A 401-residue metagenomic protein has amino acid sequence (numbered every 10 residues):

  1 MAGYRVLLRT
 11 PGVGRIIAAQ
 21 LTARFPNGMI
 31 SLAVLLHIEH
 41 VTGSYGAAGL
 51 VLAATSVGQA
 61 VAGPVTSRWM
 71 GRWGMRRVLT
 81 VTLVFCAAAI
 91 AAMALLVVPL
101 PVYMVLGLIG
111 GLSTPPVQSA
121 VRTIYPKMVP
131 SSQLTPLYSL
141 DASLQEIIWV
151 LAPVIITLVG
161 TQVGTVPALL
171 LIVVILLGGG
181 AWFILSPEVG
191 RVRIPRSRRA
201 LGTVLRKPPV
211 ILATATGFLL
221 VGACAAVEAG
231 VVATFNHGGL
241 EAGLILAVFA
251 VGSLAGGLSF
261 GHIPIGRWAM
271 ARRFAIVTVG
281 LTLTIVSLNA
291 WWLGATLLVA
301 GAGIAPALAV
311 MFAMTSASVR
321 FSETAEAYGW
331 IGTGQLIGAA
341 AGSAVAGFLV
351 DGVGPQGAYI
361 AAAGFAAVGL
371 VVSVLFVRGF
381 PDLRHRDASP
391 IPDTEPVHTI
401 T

Functional and structural regions predicted by a protein language model:
A2-G58, V204-F249: Helix-loop boundary and gating motifs at the non-cytosolic
L21, L100-P116, F218, L293-P306: Hydrophobic core of transmembrane alpha-helices in multi-pass small-molecule transporters, especially MFS/SLC-type
V34, P115-V129, P306-V319: Intracellular juxtamembrane helix-capping segments at the cytosolic ends of symmetry-related transmembrane helices
V61-M75, G160, A255-A269, V350: Helix-to-loop junctions at the C-terminal end of transmembrane segments in multipass secondary transporters
V84-V98, V277-N289: C-terminal ends and interior cores of transmembrane alpha-helices in multi-pass membrane transporters/permeases
G107-I147: Cytoplasmic helix-loop-helix junction between adjacent transmembrane helices in 12-TM secondary transporters
A269-M311: C-terminal transmembrane helical hairpin of 12-TM major facilitator-type secondary transporters
S322-P355: A late C-terminal transmembrane helix in Major Facilitator Superfamily
